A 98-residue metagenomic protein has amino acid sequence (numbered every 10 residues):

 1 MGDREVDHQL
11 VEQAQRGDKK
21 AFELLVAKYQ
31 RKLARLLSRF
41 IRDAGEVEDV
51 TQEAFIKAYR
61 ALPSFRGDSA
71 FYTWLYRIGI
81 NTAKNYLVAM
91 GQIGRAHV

Functional and structural regions predicted by a protein language model:
M1, Q15-L24, A34-E53: Short, charged helix-capping/linker segments at alpha-helix termini
M1-E12, R95-H97: Intrinsic, short, N-terminal disordered tails of RNA polymerase sigma-factor systems
D7-L10, A21-F22, V50, F71: Hydrophobic side chains within well-formed alpha-helices
Q15-R16, R42-D43, F55-A70, A89-M90: Sigma70-family region 2
L25-Y29, L33, G79: Hydrophobic/aromatic residues within well-ordered alpha-helical segments
D49-I56, S69-N81: Structural recognition of an alpha-helix C-terminal capping motif at a helix-to-coil junction
P63-R66, R77-R95: Arg/Lys-rich amphipathic alpha helix in sigma70-family domain 2
